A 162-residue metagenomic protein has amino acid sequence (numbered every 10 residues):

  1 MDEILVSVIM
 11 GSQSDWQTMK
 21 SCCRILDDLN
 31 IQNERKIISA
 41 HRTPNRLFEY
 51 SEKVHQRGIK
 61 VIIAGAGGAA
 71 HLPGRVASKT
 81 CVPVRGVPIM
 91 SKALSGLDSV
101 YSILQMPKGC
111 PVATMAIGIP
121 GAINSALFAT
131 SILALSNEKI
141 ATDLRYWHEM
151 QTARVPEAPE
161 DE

Functional and structural regions predicted by a protein language model:
M1-I4, Q17, N33-R35, N45 (+3 more regions): Acidic, glycine/proline-rich low-complexity segments that act as flexible tails and inter-domain linkers
I4, M10-Q17, S21, G96-E162: C-terminal binding/interaction regions
I4-R42: Glycine-rich phosphate/diphosphate-binding loop of Rossmann-like nucleotide-binding domains
L5-M10, E34-K36, I62-A64, R85 (+1 more regions): Short glycine-rich or small-residue beta-strand-to-loop segments that form or flank ligand, phosphate, metal/Fe-S
Q13, I38-A40, G67-G68, I89-K92 (+1 more regions): Short, ordered loop/turn segments at secondary-structure junctions
D15-M19, P44-L47, A66-R75, L94-L97 (+1 more regions): Short glycine/serine/threonine-rich phosphate/pyrophosphate-binding segments that cradle anionic phosphate groups
R35-Q56: N-terminal beta-loop-helix "entrance" segment that forms/cooperates in small-molecule cofactor or anionic ligand
Y50-I89: Glycine-rich phosphate-binding loop
